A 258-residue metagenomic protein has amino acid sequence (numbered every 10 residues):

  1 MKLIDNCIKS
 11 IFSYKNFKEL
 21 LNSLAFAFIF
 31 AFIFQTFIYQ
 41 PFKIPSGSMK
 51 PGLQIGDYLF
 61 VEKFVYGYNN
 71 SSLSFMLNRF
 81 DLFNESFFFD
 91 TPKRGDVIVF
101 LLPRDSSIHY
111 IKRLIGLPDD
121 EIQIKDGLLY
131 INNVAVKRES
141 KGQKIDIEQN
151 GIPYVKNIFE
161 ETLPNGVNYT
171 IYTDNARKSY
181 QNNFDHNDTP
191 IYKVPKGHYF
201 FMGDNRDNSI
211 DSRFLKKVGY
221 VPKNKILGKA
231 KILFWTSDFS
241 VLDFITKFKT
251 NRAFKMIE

Functional and structural regions predicted by a protein language model:
K2-F17, G52-E258: Soluble "head" domains of membrane/secretory-pathway proteins
E19-F37: Hydrophobic membrane-insertion alpha-helices, especially the h-region of bacterial N-terminal signal peptides
A27, A31, Q40, E62 (+1 more regions): Generic N-terminal helix/loop capping motif
T36, S46-S48, S209-S212: Short linear Ser/Thr-Pro motifs
Y39-I55: Alpha-helical transmembrane signal-anchor/signal-peptide segments
